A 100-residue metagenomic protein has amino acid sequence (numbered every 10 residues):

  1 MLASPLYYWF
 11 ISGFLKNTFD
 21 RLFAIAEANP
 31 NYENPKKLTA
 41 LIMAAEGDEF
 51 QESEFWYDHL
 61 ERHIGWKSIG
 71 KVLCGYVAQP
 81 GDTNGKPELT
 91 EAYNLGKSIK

Functional and structural regions predicted by a protein language model:
L2-R62: Helix-loop-strand module that forms the ligand-binding subsite of alpha/beta enzymes
D58-K100: Glycine-rich phosphate/pyrophosphate-binding loop and the adjoining helix
